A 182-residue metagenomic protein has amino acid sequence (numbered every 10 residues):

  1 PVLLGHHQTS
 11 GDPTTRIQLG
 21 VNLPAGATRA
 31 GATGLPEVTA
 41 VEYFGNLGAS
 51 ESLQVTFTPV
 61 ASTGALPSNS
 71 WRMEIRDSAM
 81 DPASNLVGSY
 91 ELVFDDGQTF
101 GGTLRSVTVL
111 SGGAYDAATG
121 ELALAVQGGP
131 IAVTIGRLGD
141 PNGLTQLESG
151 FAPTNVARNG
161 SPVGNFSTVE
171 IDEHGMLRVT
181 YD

Functional and structural regions predicted by a protein language model:
P1-D182: Small/polar low-complexity and glycine-rich loop motifs
